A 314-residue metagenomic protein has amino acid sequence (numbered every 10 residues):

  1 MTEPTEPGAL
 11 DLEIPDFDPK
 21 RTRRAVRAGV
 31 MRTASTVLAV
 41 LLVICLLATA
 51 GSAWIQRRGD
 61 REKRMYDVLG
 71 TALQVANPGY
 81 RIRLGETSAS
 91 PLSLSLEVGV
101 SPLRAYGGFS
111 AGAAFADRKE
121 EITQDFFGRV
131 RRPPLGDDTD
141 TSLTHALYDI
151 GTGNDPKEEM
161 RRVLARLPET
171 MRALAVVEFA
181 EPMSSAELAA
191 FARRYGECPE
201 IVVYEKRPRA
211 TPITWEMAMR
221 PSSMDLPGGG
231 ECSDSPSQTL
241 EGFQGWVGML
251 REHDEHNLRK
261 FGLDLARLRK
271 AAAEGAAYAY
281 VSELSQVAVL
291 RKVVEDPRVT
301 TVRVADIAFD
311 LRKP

Functional and structural regions predicted by a protein language model:
M1-M31: Terminal targeting segments of Actinobacterial cell-envelope proteins
A34-G51: Hydrophobic membrane-insertion alpha-helices, especially the h-region of bacterial N-terminal signal peptides
A39, E97-D117, F261-G262, V289 (+1 more regions): Soluble, non-membrane globular domain cores that form compact, hydrophobic packing and curved binding surfaces
I55-T71: Ser/Thr/Pro/Gly-rich low-complexity linker/stalk segments immediately outside membranes or between
L69-L103: Short extracytoplasmic
A111-P227: Extracytoplasmic beta-rich ectodomain segments of secreted or membrane-anchored proteins
V203-R269: Charged, low-complexity helical/coil segments in non-catalytic cytosolic or luminal regions
Q244-P314: Extracytoplasmic/luminal low-complexity segments enriched in Pro/Gly and acidic/polar residues that act as flexible
